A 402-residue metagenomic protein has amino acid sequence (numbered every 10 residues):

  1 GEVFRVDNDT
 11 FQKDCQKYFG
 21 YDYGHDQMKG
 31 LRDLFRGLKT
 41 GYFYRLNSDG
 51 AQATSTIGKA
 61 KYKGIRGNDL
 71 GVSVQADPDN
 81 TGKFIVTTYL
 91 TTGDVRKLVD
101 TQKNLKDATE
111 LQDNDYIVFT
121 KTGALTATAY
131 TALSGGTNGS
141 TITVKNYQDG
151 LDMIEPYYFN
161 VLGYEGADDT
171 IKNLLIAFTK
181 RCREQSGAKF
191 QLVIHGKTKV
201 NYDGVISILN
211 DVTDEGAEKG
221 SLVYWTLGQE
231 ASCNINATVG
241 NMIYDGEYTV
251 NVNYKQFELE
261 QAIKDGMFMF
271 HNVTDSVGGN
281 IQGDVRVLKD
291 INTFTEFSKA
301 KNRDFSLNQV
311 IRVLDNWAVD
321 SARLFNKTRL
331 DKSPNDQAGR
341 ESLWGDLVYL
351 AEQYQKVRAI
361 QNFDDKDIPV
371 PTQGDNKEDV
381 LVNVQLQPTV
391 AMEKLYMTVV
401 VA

Functional and structural regions predicted by a protein language model:
G1-P334, A338, L350, Q355-R358 (+1 more regions): A glycine- and small-residue-enriched flexible loop/hinge signal that marks low-structured segments
L175-F178, D365, Y396-V400: Composition- and surface-driven signal marking solvent-exposed, interaction-prone regions in large proteins
N335-G339, I368-P371: Conserved short loop/turn motifs at secondary-structure junctions
R340-W344: Extended C-terminal subregions enriched in glycine
A351-D379: Extended, low-charge, aliphatic-rich alpha-helical segments
P369-A402: C-terminal edge-of-domain segments
